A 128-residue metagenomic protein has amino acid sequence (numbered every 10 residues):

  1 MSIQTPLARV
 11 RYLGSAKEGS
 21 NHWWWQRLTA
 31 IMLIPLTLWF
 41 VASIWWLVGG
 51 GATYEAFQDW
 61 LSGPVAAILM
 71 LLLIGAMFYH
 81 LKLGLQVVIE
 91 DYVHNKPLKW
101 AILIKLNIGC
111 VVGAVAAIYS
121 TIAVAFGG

Functional and structural regions predicted by a protein language model:
M1-G128: Membrane-embedded alpha-helical bundles that constitute the cytochrome b-like, heme-associated redox core of multi-pass
